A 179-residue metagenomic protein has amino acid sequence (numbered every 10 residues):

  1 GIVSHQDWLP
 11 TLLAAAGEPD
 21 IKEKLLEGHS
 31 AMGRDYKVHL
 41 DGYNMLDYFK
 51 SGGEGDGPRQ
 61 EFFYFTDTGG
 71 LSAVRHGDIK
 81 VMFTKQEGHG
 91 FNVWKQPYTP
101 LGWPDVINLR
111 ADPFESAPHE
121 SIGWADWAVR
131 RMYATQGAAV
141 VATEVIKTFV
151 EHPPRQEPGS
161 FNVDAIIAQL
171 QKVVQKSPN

Functional and structural regions predicted by a protein language model:
G1-S116: C-terminal cap/loop subdomain of S1 sulfatases and analogous C-terminal strand-loop tails that border
V81-M82, Q86-G88, Q96-D105, L109-N179: Long, internal low-complexity/basic segments
